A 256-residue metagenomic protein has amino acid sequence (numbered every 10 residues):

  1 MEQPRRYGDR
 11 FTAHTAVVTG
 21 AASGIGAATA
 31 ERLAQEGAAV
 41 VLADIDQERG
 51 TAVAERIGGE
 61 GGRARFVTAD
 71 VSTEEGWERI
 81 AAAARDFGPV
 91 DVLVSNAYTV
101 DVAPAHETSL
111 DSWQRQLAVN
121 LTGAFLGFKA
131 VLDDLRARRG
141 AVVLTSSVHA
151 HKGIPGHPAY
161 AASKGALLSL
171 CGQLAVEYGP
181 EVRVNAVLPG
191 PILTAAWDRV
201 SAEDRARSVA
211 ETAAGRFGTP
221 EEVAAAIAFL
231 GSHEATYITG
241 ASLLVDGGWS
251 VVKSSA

Functional and structural regions predicted by a protein language model:
E2-Y7, K152, A228, T239-A256: Short C-terminal tail/terminal secondary-structure segment of NAD(P)H-dependent dehydrogenase/reductase domains
Y7-V41: Canonical Rossmann dinucleotide-binding motif of NAD(H)/NADP(H)-dependent dehydrogenases/reductases, specifically
P104-A105, S109-L117, W197, S208: Substrate-binding pocket helix/loop in short-chain dehydrogenase/reductase
H106, K152-P158, G215, H233: Active-site loop immediately N-terminal to the catalytic Tyr-X3-Lys motif of short-chain dehydrogenase/reductase
F128, S163, C171: Active-site helix of classical SDR
D133, A175-P180, T236: Alpha-helical segment proximal to the catalytic Tyr-Lys
S147: Residue(s) in the substrate-gating loop at a strand-loop-helix junction that position the organic substrate next
